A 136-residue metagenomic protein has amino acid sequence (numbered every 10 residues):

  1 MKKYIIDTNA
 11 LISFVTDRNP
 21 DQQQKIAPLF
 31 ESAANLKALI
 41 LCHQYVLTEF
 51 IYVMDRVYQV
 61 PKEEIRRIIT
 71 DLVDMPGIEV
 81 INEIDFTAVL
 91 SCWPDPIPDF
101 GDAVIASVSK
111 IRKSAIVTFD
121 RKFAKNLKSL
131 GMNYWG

Functional and structural regions predicted by a protein language model:
M1-C42, V57-E64, W135-G136: Short, well-structured N-terminal submotif of metal-dependent ribonuclease cores
M1-K3, A106-G136: Acidic, PIN/NYN-like endoribonuclease modules and their adjacent C-terminal/linker elements
I6, L41-C42, V80, F100 (+1 more regions): Short beta-strand scaffold positions
A10, V46, D85, V104-I105 (+1 more regions): Alpha-helix capping/helix-boundary segments
S13-V15, V53, N126-L127: Residues that scaffold the ATP/ADP-binding catalytic core of kinase and kinase-like folds
N35-K37, M75, R112, L130: Structured helix-beta-strand junction loops
Y45, E49-G77, I84: Active-site-proximal, substrate-binding regions of enzyme catalytic domains and RNA-binding/basic surfaces
G77-A115: Active-site neighborhoods of divalent-metal-dependent phosphate/nucleic-acid chemistry enzymes
